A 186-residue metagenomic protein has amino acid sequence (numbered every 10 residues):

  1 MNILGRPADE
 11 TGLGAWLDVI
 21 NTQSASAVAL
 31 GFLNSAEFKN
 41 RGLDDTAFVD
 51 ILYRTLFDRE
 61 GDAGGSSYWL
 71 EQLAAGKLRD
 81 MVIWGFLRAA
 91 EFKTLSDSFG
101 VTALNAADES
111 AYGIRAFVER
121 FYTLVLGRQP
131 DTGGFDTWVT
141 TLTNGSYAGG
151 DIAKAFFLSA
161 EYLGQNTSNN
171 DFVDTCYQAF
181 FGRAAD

Functional and structural regions predicted by a protein language model:
M1-D186: Substrate/cofactor-recognition hotspot
